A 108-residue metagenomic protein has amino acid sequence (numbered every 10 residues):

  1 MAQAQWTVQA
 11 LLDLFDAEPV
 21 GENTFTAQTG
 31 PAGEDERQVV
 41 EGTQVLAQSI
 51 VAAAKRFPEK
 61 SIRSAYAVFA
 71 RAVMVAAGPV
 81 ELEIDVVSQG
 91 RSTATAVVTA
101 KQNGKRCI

Functional and structural regions predicted by a protein language model:
M1-I108: Terminal targeting signals and extreme-terminal segments of soluble enzymes
